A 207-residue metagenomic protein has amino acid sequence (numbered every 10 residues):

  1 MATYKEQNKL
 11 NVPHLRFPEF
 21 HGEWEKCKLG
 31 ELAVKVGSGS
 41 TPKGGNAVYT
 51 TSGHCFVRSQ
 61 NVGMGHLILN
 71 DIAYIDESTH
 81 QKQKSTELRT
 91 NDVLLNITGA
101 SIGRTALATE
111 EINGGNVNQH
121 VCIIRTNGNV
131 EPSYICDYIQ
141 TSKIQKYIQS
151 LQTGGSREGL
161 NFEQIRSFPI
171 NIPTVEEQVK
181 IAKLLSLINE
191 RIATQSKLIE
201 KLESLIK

Functional and structural regions predicted by a protein language model:
M1-G22, T194-K207: Short amphipathic coiled-coil heptad-repeat segments
K9, G114-C122, S133, T153-E176: A short glycine-rich beta-alpha junction/loop motif
H14-P18, K180-I192: Hydrophobic structural patches
H14-S40, S167: Non-catalytic DNA-recognition/assembly elements of restriction-modification systems
R16-P18, T79-H80, C122-N127, S167-I172: Short, well-ordered beta-strand elements within core beta-sheets of diverse protein domains
P42, R58-Q60, N70-Q140: A short beta-sheet element
G45-V48, C55, Y138-I170: Specificity-determining recognition surfaces
Y49-L67: Short beta-strand/loop turn elements enriched in aromatics
